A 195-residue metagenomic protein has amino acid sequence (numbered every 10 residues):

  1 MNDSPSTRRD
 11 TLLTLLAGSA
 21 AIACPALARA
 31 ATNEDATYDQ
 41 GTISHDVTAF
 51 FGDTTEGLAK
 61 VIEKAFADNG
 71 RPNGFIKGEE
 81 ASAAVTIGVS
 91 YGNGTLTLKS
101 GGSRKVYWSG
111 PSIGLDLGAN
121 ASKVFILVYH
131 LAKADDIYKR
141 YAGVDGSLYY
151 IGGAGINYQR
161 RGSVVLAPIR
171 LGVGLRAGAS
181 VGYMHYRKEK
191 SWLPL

Functional and structural regions predicted by a protein language model:
N2-S19: N-terminal secretory signal peptides and thylakoid transit peptides that target proteins across membranes
A21-C24: Localized chelating/binding microdomains that coordinate divalent metal ions or stabilize phosphate-bearing
A26-A30: Sec/Tat signal peptide C-region and signal peptidase I cleavage site
A31-L195: Small-residue-enriched, tightly packed secondary-structure blocks
